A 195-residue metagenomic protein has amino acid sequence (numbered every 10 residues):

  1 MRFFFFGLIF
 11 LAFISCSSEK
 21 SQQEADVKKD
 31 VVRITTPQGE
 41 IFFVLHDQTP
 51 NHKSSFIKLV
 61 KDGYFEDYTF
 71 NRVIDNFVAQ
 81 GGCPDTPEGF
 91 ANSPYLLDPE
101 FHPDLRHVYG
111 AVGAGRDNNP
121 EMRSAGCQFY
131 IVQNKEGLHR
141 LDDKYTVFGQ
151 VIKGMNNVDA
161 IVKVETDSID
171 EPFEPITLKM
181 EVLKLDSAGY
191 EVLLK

Functional and structural regions predicted by a protein language model:
M1-E24: Bacterial Sec-dependent N-terminal signal peptides
C16-K195: Cyclophilin-like peptidyl-prolyl cis-trans isomerases
